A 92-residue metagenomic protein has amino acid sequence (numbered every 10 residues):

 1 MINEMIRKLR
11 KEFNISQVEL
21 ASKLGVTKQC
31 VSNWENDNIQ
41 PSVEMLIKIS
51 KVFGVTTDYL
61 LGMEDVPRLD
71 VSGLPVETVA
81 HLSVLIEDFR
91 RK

Functional and structural regions predicted by a protein language model:
M1-E4, K92: Absolute protein N-terminus
E4-E19, K23: Short basic helix-loop element that most often maps to the first helix and adjoining turn of HTH DNA-binding modules
E12, V26, V52-V55, D88 (+1 more regions): Conserved amphipathic alpha-helical interaction elements at protein-protein interfaces in regulatory, energy-coupling
S16, T27-C30, S42, T56: Short coil turns linking two alpha-helices in DNA-binding domains
L24-Q40, G62: Recognition helix of helix-turn-helix/homeodomain-like DNA-binding domains that insert into the DNA major groove
G25, E44-Y59: DNA major-groove recognition helix of helix-turn-helix/homeodomain DNA-binding modules
E64-K92: Interfacial/linker helices and their anchor residues that mediate assembly or domain coupling
